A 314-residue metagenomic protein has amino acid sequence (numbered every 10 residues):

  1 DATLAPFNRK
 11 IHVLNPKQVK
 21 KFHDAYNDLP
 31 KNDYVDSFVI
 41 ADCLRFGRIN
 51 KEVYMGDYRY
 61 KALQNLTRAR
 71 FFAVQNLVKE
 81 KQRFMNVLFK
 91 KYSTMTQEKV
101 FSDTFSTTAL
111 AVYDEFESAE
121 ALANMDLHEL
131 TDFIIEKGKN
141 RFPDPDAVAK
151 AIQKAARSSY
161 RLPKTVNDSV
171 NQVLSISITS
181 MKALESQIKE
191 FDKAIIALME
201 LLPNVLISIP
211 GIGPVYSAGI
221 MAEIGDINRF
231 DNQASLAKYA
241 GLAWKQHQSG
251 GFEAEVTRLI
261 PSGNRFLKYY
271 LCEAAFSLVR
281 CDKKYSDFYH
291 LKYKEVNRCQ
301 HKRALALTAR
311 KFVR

Functional and structural regions predicted by a protein language model:
D1-R314: A detector of single, family-specific signature residues that are central to catalytic or substrate-handling motifs
